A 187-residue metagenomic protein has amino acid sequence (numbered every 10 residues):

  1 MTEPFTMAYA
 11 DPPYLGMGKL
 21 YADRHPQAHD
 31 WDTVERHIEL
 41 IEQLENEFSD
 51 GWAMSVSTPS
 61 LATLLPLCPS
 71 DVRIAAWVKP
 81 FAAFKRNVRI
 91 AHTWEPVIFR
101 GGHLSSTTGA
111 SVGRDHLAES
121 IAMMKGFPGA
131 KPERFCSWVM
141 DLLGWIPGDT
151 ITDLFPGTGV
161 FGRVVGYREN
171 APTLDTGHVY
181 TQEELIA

Functional and structural regions predicted by a protein language model:
M1-T152, P156-A187: Class I S-adenosyl-L-methionine-dependent methyltransferase catalytic core
